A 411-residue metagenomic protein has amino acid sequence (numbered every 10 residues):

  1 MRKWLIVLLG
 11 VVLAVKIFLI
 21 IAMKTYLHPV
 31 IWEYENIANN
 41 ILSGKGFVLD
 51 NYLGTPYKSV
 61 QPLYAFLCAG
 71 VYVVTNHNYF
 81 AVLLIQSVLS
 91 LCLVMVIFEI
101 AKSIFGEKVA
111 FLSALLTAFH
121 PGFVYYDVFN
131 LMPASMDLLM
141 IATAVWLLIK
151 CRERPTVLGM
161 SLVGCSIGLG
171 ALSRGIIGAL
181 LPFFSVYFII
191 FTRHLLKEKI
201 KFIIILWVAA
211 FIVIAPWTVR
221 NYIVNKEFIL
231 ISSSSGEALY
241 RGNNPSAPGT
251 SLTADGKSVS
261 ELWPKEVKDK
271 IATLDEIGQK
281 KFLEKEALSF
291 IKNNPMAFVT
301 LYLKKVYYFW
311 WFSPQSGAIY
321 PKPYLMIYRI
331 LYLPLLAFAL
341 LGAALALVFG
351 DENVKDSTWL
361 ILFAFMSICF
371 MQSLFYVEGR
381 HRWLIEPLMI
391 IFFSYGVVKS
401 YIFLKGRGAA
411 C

Functional and structural regions predicted by a protein language model:
G10, L84-F105, T143, L147 (+1 more regions): Transmembrane-helix motifs of polytopic, lipid-linked glycan transferases
V12-V15, A110-P121, Y125, L139 (+3 more regions): Short helix- or helix-capping micro-motifs that position conserved polar/aromatic residues at function-defining sites
I17-F18, W32-P56, L63-F66, P245-S258: Extracytosolic helix-loop segments that constitute the early lumenal/periplasmic catalytic or substrate-binding loops
K58, P62-A69, V74-M95, A114 (+2 more regions): Loop-to-helix entry region of an early transmembrane alpha helix in multi-pass inner-membrane enzymes
A69, S113-A114, L147, G159-G175 (+2 more regions): Membrane-interface alpha helices of multi-pass inner-membrane proteins
I97-H120, L138-L139, V157-L158, K355-W359: Transmembrane-helix signature of polytopic, membrane-embedded enzymes that assemble or transfer cell-envelope glycans
F105-E107, A144-M160, G170, I189 (+3 more regions): Membrane-interface transmembrane helices that cradle and orient dolichyl/undecaprenyl
Y222-K305: Membrane-proximal stem/loop segments at transmembrane-domain junctions that anchor or position
